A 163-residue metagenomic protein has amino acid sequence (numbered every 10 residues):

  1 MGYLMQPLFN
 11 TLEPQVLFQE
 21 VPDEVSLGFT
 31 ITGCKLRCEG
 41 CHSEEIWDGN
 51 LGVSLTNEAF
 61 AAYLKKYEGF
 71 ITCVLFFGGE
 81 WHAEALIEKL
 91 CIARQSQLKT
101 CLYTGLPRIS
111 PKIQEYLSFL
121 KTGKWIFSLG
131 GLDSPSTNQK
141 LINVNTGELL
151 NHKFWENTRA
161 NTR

Functional and structural regions predicted by a protein language model:
M1-T30, S43-D48, T162: N-terminal [4Fe-4S]-dependent radical SAM core
S26, T72, S118: Conserved acidic residues
T30-R37: Short pre-active-site segment immediately N-terminal to redox-active cysteine/selenocysteine motifs in thiol-based
C38-H42: The canonical Cys-X-X-Cys-His
I46, G79, K124-W125: Flexible loop residues that form catalytic and substrate-binding hotspots at small-molecule/glycan-binding clefts
D48-A62, W81-E115, F119: Canonical radical SAM enzyme core domain
F70-I92, D133, T137: Conserved glycine-rich "GG(E/T)P / GGGxP" loop and the immediately following alpha-helix in the radical SAM core
P111-R163: Classical nucleotidyltransferase
